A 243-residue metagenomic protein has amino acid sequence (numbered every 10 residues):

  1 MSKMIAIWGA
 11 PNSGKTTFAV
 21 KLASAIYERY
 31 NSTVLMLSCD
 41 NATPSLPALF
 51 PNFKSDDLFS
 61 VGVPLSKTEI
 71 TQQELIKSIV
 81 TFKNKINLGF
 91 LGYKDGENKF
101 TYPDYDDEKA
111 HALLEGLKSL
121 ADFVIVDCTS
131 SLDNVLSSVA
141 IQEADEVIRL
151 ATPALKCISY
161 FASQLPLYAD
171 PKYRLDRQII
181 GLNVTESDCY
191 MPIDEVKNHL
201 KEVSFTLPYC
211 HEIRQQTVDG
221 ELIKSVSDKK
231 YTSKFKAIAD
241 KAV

Functional and structural regions predicted by a protein language model:
M4-I70, F123, C128: Walker A/P-loop NTP-binding active-site region of P-loop NTPases, recognizing the glycine-rich GxxxxGKT/S
I7, L37, G92-Y93, I125-D127 (+2 more regions): Conserved beta-strand segments of the P-loop GTPase G domain that flank and frequently precede/overlap
M36-S119: P-loop/Walker-type NTP enzyme "switch/lid" segment
D104-H111, A162-D188, S225-D228: P-loop/Walker A phosphate-binding loop and immediately adjacent motor/lid segment at beta-alpha junctions
G116-S119, V135-A154: Inter-motif core of Ras-like GTPase G domains
F123, E146, E202-F205: Well-ordered beta-strand positions
V184-C189, I193-K224: Beta-strand-loop-alpha "switch" segments that mediate conformational coupling across diverse proteins
V218-V243: NTP-binding/hydrolysis catalytic cores, primarily Walker-type P-loop NTPases
